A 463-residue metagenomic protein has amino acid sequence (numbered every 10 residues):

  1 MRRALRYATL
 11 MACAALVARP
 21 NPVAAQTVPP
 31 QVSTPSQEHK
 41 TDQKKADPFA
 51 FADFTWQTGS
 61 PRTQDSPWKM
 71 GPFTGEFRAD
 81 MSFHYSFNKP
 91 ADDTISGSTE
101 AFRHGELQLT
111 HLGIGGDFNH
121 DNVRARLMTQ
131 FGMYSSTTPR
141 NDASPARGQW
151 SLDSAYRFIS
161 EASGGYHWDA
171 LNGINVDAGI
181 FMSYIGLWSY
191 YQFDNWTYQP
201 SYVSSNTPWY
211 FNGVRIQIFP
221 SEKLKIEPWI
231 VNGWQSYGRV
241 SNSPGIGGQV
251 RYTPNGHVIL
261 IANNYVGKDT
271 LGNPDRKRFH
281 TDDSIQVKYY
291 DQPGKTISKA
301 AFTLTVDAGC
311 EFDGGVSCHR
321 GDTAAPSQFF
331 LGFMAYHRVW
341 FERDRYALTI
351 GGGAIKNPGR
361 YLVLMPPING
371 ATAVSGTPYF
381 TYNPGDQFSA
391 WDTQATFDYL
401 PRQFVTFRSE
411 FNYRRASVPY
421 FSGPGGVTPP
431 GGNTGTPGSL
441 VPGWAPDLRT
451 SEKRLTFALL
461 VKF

Functional and structural regions predicted by a protein language model:
R2, Y7, A12-D92, L440 (+1 more regions): N-terminal periplasmic/intermembrane-space "pro-region" immediately following the signal or transit peptide
V28, T138, R147-L152, V258-V266 (+1 more regions): Outer-membrane beta-barrel pore domains
F54, N88-F102, S136-S163, H167-Y252 (+3 more regions): Surface-exposed coil loops of outer-membrane beta-barrel proteins
T58, F77, L109-F118, E161-Y166 (+9 more regions): Residues on the lipid-exposed face of transmembrane beta-strands in outer-membrane beta-barrel proteins
P61-G75, N88, D121-A125, D169-I174 (+5 more regions): Short loop/turn motifs that connect adjacent beta-strands in outer-membrane beta-barrel proteins
W68-F73, H84-L109, P430-D447: Surface-exposed strand-loop-strand hairpins of Gram-negative outer-membrane beta-barrel proteins
G71, R103-T110, A155-S160, P208-N212 (+5 more regions): Residues that define the transmembrane beta-barrel architecture of outer-membrane proteins
D80-H84, Q130-G132, F181-S183, V231-W234 (+6 more regions): Outer-membrane beta-barrel pore domains and translocons
